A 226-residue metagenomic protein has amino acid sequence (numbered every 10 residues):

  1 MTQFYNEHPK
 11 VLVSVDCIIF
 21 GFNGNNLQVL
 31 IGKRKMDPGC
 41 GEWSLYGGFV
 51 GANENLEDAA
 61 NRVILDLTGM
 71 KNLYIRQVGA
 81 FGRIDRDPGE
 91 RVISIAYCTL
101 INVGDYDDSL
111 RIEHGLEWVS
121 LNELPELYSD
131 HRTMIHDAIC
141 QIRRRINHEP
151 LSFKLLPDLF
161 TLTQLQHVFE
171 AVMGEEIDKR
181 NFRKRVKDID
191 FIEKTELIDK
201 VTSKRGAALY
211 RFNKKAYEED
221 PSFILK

Functional and structural regions predicted by a protein language model:
T2-W43: N-terminal strand-loop-strand
V11-V13, D58-N61, L65-D105, E123 (+2 more regions): Active-site segment of metal-dependent pyrophosphate-handling enzymes, primarily the Nudix hydrolase catalytic core
N26-M70, N147-H167: Conserved Nudix-box catalytic region and its N-terminal flanking loop in Nudix hydrolases and closely related
V29, K33-M36, C40, G47 (+3 more regions): Short, His- and charge-rich active-site/binding loops that engage polyanionic ligands
C98, D108-I142, L155-T163, N181-F191 (+1 more regions): NUDIX/MutT-family hydrolases
H167-E176: Short helix-coil junctions and helix-kink-helix linkers
I177-A208: RNA substrate-recognition surfaces in RNA-acting enzymes
E196-K226: Long, intrinsically disordered, low-complexity Ser/Thr/Pro-rich regulatory/activation regions of nuclear proteins
